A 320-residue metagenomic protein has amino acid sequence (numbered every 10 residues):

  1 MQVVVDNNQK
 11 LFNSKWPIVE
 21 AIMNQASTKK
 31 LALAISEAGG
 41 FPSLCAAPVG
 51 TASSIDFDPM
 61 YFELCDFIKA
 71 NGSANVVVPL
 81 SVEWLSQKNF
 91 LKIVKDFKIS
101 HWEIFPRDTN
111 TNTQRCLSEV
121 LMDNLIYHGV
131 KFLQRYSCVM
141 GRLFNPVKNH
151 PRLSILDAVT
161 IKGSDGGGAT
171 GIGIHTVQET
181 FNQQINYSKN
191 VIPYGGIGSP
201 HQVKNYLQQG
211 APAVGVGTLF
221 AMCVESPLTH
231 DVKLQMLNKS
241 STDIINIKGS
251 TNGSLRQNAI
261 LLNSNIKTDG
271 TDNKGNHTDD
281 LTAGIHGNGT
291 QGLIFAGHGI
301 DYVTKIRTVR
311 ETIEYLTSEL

Functional and structural regions predicted by a protein language model:
M1-S188: Active-site entrance/lid segments in N-terminal catalytic domains of soluble metabolic enzymes
I22, G195-G196: Conserved donor-binding loops in enzymes that form glycosidic bonds
A26, I197-G198: Residue-level detector of alpha-helix initiation sites
L156, G166-I192, G198-L320: Conserved active-site-proximal phosphate/metal-binding subdomains
